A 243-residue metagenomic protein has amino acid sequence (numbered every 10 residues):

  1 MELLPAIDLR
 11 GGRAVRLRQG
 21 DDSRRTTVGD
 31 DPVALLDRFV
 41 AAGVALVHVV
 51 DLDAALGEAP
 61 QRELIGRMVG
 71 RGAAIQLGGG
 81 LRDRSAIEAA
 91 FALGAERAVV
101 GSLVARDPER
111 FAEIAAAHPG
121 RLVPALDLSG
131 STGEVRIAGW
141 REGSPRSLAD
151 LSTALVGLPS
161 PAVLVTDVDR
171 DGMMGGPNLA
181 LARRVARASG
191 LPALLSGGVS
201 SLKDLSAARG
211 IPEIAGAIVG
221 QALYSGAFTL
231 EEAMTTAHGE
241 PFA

Functional and structural regions predicted by a protein language model:
E2-L9, V47-V49, I75-G79, A98-V100 (+4 more regions): Hydrophobic faces of well-ordered beta-strands that scaffold small-molecule active sites in alpha/beta enzyme cores
R10-R24, E88-F91, A95-D171: Conserved anion-binding
A14-A59: N-terminal beta-alpha supersecondary unit
V28-V40, D83-E88, S144-A154, L205: Short, acidic/polar
L46-L64, S102, L164-M174: Glycine-rich, proline-tolerant flexible connector loops at the mouths of alpha/beta enzymes
G57-G78, F111-L128, M174-S201: Alpha-helix-loop-beta-strand connector modules within alpha/beta enzyme cores
R71, I75-R97, A180-A217, A233: Catalytic cores of alpha/beta
R110-A117, L205, R209-A243: C-terminal helical cap(s) of enzyme catalytic domains, especially alpha/beta-barrels
